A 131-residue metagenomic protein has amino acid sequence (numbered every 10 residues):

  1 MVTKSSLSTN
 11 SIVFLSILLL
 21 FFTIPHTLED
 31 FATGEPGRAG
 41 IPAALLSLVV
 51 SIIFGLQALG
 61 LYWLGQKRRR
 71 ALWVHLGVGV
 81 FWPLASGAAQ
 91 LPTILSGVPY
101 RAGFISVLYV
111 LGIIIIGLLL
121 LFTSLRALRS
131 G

Functional and structural regions predicted by a protein language model:
S6-F14, G112-G131: Membrane-water interface at the C-terminal end of transmembrane alpha helices
T9-S16, R68-V78: Membrane-interfacial loop-to-transmembrane alpha-helix junctions, especially the N-terminal start
F14-A44: Hydrophobic transmembrane helix segments
E35-S47, G97-L111: Non-cytosolic membrane-interface motifs at loop->transmembrane helix junctions
L46-Q57: Generic alpha-helical transmembrane segments
Q57-W73: Juxtamembrane helix-break-helix junctions at the cytosolic face of small multi-pass alpha-helical membrane proteins
W73-P92, G112-I115: Hydrophobic alpha-helical membrane segments
S86-V107, L128: Membrane-helix boundary connector in multi-pass membrane proteins
